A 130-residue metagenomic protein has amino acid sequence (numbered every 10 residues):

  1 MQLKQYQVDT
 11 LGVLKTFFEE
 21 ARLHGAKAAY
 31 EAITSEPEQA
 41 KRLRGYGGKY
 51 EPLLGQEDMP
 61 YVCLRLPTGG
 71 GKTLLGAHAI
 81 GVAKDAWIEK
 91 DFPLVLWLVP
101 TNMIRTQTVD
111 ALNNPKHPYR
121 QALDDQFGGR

Functional and structural regions predicted by a protein language model:
M1-R130: RecA-like P-loop NTPase motor core of helicase/translocase proteins
